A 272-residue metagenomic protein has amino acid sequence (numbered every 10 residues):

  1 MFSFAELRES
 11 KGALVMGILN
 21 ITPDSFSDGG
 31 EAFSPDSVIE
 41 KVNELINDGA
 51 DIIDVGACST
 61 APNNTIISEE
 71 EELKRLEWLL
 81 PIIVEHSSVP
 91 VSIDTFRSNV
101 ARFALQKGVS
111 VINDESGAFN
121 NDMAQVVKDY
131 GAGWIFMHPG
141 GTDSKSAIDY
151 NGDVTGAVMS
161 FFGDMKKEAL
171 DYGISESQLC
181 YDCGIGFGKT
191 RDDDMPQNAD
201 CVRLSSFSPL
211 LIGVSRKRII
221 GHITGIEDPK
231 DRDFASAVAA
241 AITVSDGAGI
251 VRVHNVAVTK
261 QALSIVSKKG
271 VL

Functional and structural regions predicted by a protein language model:
F2-E6, S10, S27-K41, T60-I82 (+5 more regions): Active-site-adjacent loop and "lid" segments of alpha/beta metabolic enzymes
L14-I18, D51-D54, P90-S92, S110-V111 (+4 more regions): Structural preference for beta-strand elements that scaffold enzyme active sites
N20-D24: Short polar catalytic/cofactor-binding loops
E40-G56, D246: Catalytic domains of carbohydrate-active enzymes, especially glycoside hydrolases
L45, A50-I52, P90, T95 (+2 more regions): Active-site loop-to-helix "anion-binding N-cap" substructures in soluble metabolic enzymes
I46-A50, G163-Q178: Phosphate/pyrophosphate-binding loops at sites that engage ATP/ADP/AMP, CoA/4′-phosphopantetheine, polyphosphate
